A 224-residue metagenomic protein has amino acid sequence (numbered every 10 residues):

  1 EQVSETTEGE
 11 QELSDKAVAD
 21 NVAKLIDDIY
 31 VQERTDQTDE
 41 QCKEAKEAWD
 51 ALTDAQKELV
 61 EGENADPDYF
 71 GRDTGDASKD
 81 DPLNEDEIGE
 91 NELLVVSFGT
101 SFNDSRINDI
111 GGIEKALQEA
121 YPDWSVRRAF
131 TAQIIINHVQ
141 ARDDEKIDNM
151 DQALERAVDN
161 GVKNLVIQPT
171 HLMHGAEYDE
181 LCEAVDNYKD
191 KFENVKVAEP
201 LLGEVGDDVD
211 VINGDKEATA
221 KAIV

Functional and structural regions predicted by a protein language model:
S4-E5, G9-G71: Beta-rich interaction/scaffold domains
D68-V224: Extended amphipathic ligand-handling, pore-lining, and cofactor/metal-binding catalytic surfaces
